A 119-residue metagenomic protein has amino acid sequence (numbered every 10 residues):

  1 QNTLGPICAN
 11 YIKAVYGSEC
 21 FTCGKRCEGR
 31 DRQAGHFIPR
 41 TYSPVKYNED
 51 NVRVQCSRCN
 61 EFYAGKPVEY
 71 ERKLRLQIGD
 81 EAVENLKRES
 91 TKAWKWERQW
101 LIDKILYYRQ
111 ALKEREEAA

Functional and structural regions predicted by a protein language model:
Q1-E19, W94-R98: Short, charged surface segments at domain edges that flank catalytic/cofactor-binding sites
L4, C8, P44, F62: Conserved aromatic-histidine-acidic binding/catalytic patches
Y16-E19, R30-R40, A64-K73: Phosphate-binding glycine-rich loops and adjacent basic patches that engage nucleotide phosphates, nucleic-acid
F21-V54: Histidine-centered nuclease catalytic patch
G24-E28, V52-G79: Short Cys/His-centered divalent metal-binding micro-motifs
R40-S43, R58-E61, K92: General structural signal for alpha-helix termini and helix-helix connectors
A64-A119: A detector for short metal-coordination/catalytic motifs
